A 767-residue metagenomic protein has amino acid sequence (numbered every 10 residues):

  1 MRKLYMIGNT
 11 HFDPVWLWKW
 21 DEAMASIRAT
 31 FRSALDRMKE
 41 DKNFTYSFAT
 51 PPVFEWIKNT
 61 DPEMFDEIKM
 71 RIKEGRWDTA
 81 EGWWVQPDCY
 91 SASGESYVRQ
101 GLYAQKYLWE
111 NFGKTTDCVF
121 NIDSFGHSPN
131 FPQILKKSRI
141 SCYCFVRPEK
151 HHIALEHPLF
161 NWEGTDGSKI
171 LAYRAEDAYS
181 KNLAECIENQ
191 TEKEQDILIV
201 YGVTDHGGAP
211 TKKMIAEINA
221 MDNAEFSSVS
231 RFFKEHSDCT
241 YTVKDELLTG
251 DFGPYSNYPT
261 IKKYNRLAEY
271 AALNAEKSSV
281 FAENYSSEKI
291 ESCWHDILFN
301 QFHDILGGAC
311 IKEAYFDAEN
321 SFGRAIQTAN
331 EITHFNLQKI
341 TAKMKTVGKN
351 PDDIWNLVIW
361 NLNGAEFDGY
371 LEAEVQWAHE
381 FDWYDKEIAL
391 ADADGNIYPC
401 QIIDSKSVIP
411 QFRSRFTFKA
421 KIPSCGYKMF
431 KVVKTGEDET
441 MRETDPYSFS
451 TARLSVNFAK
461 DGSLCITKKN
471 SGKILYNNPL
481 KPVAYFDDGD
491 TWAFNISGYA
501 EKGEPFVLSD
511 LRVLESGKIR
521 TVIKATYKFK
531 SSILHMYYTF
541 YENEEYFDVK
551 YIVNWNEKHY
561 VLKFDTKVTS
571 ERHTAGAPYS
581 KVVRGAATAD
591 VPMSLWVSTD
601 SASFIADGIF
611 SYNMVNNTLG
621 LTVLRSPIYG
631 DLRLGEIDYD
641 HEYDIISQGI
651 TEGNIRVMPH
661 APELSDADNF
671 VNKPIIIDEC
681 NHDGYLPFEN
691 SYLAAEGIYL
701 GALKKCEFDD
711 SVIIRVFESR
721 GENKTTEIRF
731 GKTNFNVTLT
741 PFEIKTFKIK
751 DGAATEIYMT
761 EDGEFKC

Functional and structural regions predicted by a protein language model:
M1-R99, L108-E110, T260, Y270-K277: N-terminal catalytic cores of secreted or lumenal carbohydrate-active enzymes
R2, L35-M38, A216-C767: Terminal accessory/anchoring regions of large secretory-pathway or extracellular enzymes
G8, Y46-W56, K136, R147-F160 (+4 more regions): C-terminal domain-boundary segment and adjacent tail
T10-S26, A49-K58, G82-V98, K114-G126 (+4 more regions): The substrate-binding groove and active-site-proximal loops of carbohydrate-active enzymes, especially glycoside
E63-G82, P132-L155, F160-S168: Acidic, His- and aromatic-enriched active-site or binding-groove loops in soluble protein domains that engage sugars
C89-L108, A175-Q190, A500, T521: Alpha-helical scaffold elements lining the catalytic groove of polysaccharide deacetylases
Y97-N130, I134-K137, C186-L198: CE4/NodB-like, metal-dependent polysaccharide N-deacetylase domain that modifies extracellular/periplasmic N-acetylated
P158-I199, V203: Alpha-amylase-like alpha-glycosidases and glucanotransferases acting on alpha-linked glucans and related
